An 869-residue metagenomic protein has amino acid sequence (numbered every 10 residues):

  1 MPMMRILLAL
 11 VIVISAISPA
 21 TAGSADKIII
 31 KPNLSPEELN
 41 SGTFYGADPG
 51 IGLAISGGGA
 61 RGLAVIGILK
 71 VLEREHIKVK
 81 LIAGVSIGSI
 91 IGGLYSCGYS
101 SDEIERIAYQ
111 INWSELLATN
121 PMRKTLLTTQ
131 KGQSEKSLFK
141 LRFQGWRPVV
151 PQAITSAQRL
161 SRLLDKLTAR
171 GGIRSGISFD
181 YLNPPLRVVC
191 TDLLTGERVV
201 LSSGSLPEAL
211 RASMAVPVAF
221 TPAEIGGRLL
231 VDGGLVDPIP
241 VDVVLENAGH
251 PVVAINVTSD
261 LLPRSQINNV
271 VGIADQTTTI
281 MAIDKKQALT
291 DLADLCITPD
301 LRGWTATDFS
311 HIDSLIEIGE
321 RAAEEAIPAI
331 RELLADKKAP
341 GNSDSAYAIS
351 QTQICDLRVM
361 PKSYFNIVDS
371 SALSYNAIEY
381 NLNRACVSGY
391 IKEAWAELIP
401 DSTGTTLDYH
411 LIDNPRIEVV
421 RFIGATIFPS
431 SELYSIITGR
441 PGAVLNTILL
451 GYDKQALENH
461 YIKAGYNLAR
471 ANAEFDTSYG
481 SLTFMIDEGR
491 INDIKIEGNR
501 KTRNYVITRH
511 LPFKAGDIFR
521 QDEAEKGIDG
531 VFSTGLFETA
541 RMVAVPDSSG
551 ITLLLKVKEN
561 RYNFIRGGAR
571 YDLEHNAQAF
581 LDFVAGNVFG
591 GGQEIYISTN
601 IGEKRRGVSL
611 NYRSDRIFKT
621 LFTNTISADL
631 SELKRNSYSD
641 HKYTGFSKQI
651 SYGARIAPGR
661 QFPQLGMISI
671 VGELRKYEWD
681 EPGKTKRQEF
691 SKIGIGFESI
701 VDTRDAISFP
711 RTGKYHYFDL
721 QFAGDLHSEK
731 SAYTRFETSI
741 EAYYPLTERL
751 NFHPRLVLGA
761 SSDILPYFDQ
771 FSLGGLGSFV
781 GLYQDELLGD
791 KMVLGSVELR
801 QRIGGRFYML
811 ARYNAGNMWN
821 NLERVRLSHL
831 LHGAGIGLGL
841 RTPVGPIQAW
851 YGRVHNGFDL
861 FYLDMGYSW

Functional and structural regions predicted by a protein language model:
L7-A16: Bacterial N-terminal signal peptides
A9, A20-G23: Cleavable N-terminal signal peptides
A22-V85, G93-I399, D413-I417: Patatin-like phospholipase
G58, I68, G88, I104 (+27 more regions): Buried hydrophobic packing residues in well-ordered domains
L407-P415, L482-G489, L554-R561: Conserved "repeat-terminator" motif of extracellular CCP/Sushi domains
E418-V419, I423-S435, A443, T447-K463 (+7 more regions): Gram-negative/organellar outer-membrane beta-barrel architecture
F564, K692-G805, M809-A815, W819: C-terminal outer-membrane beta-barrel translocator/porin domains of Gram-negative envelope proteins and their
